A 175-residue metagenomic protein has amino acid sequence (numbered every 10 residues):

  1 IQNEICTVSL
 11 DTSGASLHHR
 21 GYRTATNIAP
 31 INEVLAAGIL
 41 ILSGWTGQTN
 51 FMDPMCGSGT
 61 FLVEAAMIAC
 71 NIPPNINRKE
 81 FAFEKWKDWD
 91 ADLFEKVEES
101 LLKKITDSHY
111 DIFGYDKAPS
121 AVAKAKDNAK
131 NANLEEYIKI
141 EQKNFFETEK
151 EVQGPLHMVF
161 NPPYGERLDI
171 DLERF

Functional and structural regions predicted by a protein language model:
I1-R23: Non-catalytic substrate-recognition/targeting regions of SAM-dependent transferases
C6-V8, G59, L156-H157: Conserved active-site beta-strand-loop modules that form the wall/rim of enzyme catalytic pockets and either contain
G21-I31: Class I SAM-dependent methyltransferase Rossmann-like catalytic core, especially the SAM/SAH-binding loop
P30, V34, G154-H157: Generic alpha-helical secondary structure signal
I31-E149: Conserved S-adenosyl-L-methionine
N128, V159-L168: Amphipathic alpha-helical repeat scaffolds
F146-M158: A short acidic, Gly/Pro-enriched loop at the edge of an enzyme's catalytic core that lines a small-molecule cofactor
D169-F175: Glycine-rich S-adenosyl-L-methionine
